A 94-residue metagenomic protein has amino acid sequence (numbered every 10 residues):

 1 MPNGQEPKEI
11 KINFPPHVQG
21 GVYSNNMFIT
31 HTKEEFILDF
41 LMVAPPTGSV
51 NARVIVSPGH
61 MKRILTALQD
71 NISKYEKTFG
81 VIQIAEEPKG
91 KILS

Functional and structural regions predicted by a protein language model:
M1-G59, R63-S94: N-terminal intrinsically disordered, cationic/polar leader segments that include organellar targeting peptides
